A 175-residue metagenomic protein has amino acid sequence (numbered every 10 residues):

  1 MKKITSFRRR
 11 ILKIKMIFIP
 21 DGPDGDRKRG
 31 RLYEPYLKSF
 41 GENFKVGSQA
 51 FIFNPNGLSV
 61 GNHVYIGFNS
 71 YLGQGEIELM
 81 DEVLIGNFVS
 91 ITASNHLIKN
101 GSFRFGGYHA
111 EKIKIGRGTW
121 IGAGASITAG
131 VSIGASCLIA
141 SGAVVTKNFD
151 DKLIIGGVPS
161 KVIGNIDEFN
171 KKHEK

Functional and structural regions predicted by a protein language model:
M1-N43, E82, H96, G118 (+2 more regions): Terminal amphipathic alpha-helical/low-complexity segments used for targeting or macromolecular assembly
P23-D26, A50-V60, Y65-S132, V158-P159 (+1 more regions): Flexible, glycine/small-residue-enriched loop-and-beta-strand segment within the central core of proteins
E42, N56, G75, A135 (+1 more regions): Short coil/turn segments at beta-strand junctions that form active-site/ligand-binding loops
N87, S141, D151: Residues that flank catalytic or metal-binding motifs in active/ligand-binding sites
A123-L138, A143-K147: Beta-rich strand-turn-strand
D151, G156-P159: Acidic, glycine-centered active-site loop in nucleotide-sugar glycosyltransferases
